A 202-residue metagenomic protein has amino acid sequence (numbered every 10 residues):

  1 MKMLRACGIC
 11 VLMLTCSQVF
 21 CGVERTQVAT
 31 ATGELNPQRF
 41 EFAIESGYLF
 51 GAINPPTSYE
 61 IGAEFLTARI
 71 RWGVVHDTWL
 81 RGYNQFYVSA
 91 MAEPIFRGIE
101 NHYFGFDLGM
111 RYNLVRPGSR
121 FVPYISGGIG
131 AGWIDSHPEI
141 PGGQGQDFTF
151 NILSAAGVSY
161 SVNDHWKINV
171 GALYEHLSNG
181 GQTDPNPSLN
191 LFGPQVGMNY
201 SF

Functional and structural regions predicted by a protein language model:
M1-L35: Cleavable N-terminal export/targeting peptides
G22-R39, G73-N84, G98, V115-V122 (+1 more regions): Short loop/turn motifs that connect adjacent beta-strands in outer-membrane beta-barrel proteins
F40-F50, F86-A92, I125-A131, V170-Y174: Transmembrane beta-barrel strands of outer-membrane/channel proteins
L49-I53, V75, M91-R97, A131-E139 (+1 more regions): Sequence/structural signature of outer-membrane beta-barrel proteins
P55-G62, G98-Y103, G143-F148, P185-L191: Replace "Gram-negative outer membrane beta-barrel proteins" with "bacterial and organellar outer membrane beta-barrel
F65-R69, D107-G109, L153-A155, Q195: Membrane-embedded beta-strand positions in outer-membrane beta-barrel channels/transporters
L66-A68, L189-F202: Outer-membrane beta-barrel "beta-signal"
I70-W72, Y112-L114, V158-Y160, Y200: Residue-level signature of outer-membrane beta-barrel architecture
